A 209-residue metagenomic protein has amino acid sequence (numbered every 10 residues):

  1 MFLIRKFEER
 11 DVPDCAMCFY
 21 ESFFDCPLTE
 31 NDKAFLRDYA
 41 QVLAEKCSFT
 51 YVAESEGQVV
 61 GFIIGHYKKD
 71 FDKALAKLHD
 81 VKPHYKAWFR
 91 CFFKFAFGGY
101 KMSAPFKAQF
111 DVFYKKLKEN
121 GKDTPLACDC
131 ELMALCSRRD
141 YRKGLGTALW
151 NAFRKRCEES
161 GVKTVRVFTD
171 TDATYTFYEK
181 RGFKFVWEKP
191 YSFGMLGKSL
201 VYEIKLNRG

Functional and structural regions predicted by a protein language model:
F2-M17, Y67: A short beta-loop-alpha structural element at the N-terminal edge of CoA-dependent acyl/N-acetyltransferase catalytic
L28-T50, S55, I64: Active-site rim helix/loop that mediates acceptor-substrate recognition in acyltransferases
V52, Q58-Y67, K118, E131-C136: Conserved beta-strand in the GNAT
D70-C130, A134, F193-L196: Conserved acyl-donor/pantetheine-binding loop and adjacent beta-alpha core of acyl/acetyltransferases and related
K115-K118, T147, E159, T171-E188: Conserved active-site alpha-helix within GNAT-family acetyltransferase domains
C128-D129, C157-D170: Conserved GNAT acetyl-CoA-binding A-motif
M133-R138, R166-T176, Y191-M195: Conserved beta-strand-loop-alpha-helix junction that forms the acyl-donor binding cleft
R142-K155, K180: Conserved acetyl-CoA-binding loop-helix of GNAT-fold acetyltransferases
